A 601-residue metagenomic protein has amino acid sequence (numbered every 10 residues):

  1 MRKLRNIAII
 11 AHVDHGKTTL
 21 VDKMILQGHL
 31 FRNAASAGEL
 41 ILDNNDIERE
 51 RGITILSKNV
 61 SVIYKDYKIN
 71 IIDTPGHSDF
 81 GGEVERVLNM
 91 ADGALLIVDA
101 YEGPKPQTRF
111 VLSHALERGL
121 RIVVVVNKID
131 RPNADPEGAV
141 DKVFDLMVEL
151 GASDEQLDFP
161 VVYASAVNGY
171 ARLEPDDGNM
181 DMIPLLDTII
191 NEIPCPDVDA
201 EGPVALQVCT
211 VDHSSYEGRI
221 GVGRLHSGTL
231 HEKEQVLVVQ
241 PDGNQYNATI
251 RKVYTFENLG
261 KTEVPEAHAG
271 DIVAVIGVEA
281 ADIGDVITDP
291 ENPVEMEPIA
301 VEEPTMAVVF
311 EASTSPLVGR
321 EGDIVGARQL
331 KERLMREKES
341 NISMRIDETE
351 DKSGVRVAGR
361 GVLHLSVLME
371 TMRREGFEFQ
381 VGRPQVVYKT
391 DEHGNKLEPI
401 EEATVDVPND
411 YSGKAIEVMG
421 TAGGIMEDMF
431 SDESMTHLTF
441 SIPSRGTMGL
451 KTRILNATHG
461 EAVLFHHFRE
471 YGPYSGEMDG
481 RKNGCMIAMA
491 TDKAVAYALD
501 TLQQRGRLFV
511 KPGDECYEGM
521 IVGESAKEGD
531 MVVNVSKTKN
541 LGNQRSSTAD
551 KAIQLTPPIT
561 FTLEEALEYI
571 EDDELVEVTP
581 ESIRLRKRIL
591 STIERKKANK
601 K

Functional and structural regions predicted by a protein language model:
M1-K601: Structural and coupling elements of P-loop NTPases
